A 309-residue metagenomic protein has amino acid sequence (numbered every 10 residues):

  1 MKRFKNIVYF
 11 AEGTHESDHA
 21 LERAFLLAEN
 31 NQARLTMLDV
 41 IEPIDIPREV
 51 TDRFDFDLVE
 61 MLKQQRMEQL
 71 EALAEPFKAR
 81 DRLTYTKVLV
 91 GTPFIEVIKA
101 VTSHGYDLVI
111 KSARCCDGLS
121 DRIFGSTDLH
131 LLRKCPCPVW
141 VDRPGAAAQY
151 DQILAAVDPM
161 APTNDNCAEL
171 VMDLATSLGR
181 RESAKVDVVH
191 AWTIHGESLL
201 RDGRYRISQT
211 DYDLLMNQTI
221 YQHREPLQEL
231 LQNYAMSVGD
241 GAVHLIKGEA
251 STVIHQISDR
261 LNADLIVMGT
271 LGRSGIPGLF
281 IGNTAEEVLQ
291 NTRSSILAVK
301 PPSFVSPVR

Functional and structural regions predicted by a protein language model:
M1-F54, Q152-D213, D240, N291 (+1 more regions): Small/aliphatic-rich secondary-structure junction motif
M1-R3, E16, R23, E75-K111 (+4 more regions): Structural beta-alpha unit
T36-L38, Y85-L89, W140, D187-V189 (+2 more regions): General small-molecule cofactor/ligand-binding pocket signal
D55-E68, Q209-E225: A short acidic, glycine-rich active-site loop that binds or catalyzes chemistry on phosphate/adenosine moieties
I110-A113, P138-P144, I296-K300: Short beta-strand elements of ligand-binding domains
K111-H130, L265-N291, V305: Glycine-rich, Arg-bearing micro-motifs that act as flexible, cationic patches
S126-G145: Short, structured interface segments
